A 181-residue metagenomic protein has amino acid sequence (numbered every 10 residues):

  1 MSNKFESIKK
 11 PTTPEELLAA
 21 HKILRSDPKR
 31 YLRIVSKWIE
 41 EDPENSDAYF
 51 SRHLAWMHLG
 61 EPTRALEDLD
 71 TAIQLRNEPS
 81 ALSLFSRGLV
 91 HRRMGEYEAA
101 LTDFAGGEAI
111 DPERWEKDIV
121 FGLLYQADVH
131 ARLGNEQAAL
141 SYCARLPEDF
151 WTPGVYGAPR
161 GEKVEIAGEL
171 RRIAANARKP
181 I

Functional and structural regions predicted by a protein language model:
M1-I181: Alpha-helical tetratricopeptide repeat
